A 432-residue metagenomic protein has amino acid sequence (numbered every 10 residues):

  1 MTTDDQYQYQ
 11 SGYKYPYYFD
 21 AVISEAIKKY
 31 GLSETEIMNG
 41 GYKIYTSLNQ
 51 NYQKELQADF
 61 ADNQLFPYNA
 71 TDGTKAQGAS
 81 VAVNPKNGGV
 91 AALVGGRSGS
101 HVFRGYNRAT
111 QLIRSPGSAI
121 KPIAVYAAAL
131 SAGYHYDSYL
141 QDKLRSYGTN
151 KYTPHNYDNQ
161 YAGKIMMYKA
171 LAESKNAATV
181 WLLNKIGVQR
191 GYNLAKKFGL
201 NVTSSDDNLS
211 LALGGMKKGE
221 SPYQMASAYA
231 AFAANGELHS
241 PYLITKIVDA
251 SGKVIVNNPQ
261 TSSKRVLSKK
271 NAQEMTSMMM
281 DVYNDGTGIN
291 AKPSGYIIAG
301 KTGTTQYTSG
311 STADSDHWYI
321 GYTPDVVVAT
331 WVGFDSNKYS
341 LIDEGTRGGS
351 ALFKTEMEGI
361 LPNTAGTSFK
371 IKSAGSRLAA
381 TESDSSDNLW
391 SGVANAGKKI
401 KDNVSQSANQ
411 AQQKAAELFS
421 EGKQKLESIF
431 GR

Functional and structural regions predicted by a protein language model:
M1-Q8, T35-R114, A119, Y134 (+3 more regions): Periplasmic/cell-envelope proteins involved in peptidoglycan metabolism and beta-lactam response
M1-S47, K196, N201, S210-G214: Non-catalytic, structured segments within soluble enzyme domains
D5-Y13, G40-S47, Y68, N107-S115 (+11 more regions): Second-shell loop/turn segments in exported
T46-N69, S80-A82, L93, S100-L112 (+2 more regions): A penicillin-recognizing enzyme superfamily signal
L56, G88, R114-L140, A170 (+4 more regions): Active-site SXXK
Y134-G191, A250-T276, M280-D281: Conserved catalytic neighborhood of penicillin-recognizing serine enzymes
Y152-H155, G187-S227: Mid-domain, small-residue-enriched loop/turn segments at the edges of structured enzyme/sensor domains
A380-R432: Polar-face residues of amphipathic alpha-helices and helix-prone low-complexity segments
